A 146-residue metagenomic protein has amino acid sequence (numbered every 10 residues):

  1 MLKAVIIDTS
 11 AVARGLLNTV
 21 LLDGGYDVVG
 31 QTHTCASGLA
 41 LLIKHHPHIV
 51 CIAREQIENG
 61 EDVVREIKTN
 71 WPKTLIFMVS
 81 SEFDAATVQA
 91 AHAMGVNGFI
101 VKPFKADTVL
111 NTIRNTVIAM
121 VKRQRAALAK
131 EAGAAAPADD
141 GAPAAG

Functional and structural regions predicted by a protein language model:
A11-G30: Two-component/phosphorelay signaling modules centered on CheY-like receiver
Y26-C35, L41: Short hydrophobic/Thr-rich beta-strand motif most characteristic of the beta2 strand and flanking loop of CheY-like
A40, E61-K73: Short amphipathic alpha-helix used as the core "switch/output" element in two-component signaling
H48-R65: Conserved phosphotransfer microenvironments
D62, F83-G98: Alpha4 helix (beta4-alpha4-beta5 surface) of REC/receiver domains from two-component response regulators
A86, F104-I113: C-terminal output helix
I118-G146: CheY-like receiver
